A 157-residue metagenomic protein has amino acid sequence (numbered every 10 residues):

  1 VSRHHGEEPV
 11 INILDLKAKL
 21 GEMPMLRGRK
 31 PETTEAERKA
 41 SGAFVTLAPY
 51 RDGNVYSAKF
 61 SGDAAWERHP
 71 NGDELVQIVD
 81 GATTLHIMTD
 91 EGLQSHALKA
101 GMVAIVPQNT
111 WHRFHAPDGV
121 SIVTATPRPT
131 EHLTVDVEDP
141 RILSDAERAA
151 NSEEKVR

Functional and structural regions predicted by a protein language model:
V1-A58, A65, E147-R157: A short, N-terminal "cap"/entry segment at the start of jelly-roll beta-barrel domains of the cupin/DSBH fold
T46-P49, A65-P70, I87-M88, S95-A97 (+1 more regions): Short histidine-centered beta-strand/loop micro-motifs that create catalytic or ligand/metal-coordination sites
G53, G62, N71, M102 (+3 more regions): A generic "binding-loop/recognition-motif" signal
K59-S61, H69-T89, A125: Short, conserved beta-strand element in jelly-roll/cupin
V79-D80, K99, D118: A cytosolic small-molecule/anion-sensing beta-strand core signal
D90-Q108: Short acidic-glycine-tyrosine-enriched beta hairpin
Q108-D136: Ligand-binding loop in jelly-roll beta-barrel domains
A125, P129-V156: A hydrophobic/aromatic-rich effector-binding and dimerization subdomain of bacterial HTH-type transcriptional regulators
